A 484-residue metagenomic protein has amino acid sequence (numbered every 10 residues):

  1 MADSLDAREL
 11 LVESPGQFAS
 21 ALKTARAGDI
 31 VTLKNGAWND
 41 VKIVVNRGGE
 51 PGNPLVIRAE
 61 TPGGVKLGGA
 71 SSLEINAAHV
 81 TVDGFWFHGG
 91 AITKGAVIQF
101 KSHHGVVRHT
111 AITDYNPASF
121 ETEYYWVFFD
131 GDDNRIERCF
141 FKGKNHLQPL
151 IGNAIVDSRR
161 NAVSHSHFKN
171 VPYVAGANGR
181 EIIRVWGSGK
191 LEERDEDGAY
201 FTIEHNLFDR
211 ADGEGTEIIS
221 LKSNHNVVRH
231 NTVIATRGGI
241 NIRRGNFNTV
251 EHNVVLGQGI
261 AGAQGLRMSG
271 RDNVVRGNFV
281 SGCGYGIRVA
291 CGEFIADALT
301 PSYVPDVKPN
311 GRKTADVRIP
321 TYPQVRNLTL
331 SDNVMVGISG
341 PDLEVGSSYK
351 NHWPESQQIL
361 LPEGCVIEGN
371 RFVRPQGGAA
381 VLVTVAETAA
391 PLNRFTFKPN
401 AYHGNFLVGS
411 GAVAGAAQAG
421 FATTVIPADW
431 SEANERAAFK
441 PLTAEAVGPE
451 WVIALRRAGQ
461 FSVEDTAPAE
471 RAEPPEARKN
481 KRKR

Functional and structural regions predicted by a protein language model:
E9-E13, N35-V41, V45-A96, D114-N116: Right-handed parallel beta-helix/beta-spiral solenoid domain characteristic of secreted/periplasmic
S14-F18: Alpha-helix N-cap recognition
K42-I43, G69-E74, H88-R108, I112-A417 (+1 more regions): Glycine- and acidic/polar-rich repeat regions and solenoidal domains
Y402, F406-R484: Surface beta-loop-beta hairpin patches that serve as ligand-binding interfaces in beta-rich domains
